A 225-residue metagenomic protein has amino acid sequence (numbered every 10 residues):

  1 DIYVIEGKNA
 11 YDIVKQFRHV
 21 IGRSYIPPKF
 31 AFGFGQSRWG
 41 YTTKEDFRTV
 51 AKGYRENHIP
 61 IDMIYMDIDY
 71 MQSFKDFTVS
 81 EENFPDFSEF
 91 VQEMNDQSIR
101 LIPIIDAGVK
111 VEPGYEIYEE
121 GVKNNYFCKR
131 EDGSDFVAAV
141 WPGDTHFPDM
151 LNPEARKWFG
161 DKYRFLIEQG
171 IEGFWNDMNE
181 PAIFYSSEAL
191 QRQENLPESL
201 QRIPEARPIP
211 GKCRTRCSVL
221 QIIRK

Functional and structural regions predicted by a protein language model:
D1-K225: Catalytic-domain carbohydrate-binding cleft regions of carbohydrate-active enzymes
